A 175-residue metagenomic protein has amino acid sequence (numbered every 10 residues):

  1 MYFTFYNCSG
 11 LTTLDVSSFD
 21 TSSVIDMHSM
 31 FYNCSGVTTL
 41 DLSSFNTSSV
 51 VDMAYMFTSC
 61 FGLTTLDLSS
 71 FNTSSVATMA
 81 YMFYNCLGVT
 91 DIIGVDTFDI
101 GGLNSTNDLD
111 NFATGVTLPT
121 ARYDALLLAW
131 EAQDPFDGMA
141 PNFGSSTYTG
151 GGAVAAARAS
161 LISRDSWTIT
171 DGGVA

Functional and structural regions predicted by a protein language model:
M1-A175: Negatively charged
